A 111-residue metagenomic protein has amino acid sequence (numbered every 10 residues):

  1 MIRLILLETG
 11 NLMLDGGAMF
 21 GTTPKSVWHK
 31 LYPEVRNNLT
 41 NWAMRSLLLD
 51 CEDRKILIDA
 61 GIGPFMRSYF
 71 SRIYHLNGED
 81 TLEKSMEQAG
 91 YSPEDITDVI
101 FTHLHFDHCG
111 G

Functional and structural regions predicted by a protein language model:
M1-L4, P93: A generic alpha-helix preference that emphasizes hydrophobic side chains
I2, T9-K84, Q88: Conserved beta-strand hairpin/beta-sheet module of binuclear metal-dependent hydrolase folds, prominently
I5-L7, I100: Hydrophobic/aromatic beta-strand patches that form the interior of the parallel beta-sheet core in alpha/beta enzyme
H75-G111: Active-site metal-binding motif and surrounding structural segment of the metallo-beta-lactamase
